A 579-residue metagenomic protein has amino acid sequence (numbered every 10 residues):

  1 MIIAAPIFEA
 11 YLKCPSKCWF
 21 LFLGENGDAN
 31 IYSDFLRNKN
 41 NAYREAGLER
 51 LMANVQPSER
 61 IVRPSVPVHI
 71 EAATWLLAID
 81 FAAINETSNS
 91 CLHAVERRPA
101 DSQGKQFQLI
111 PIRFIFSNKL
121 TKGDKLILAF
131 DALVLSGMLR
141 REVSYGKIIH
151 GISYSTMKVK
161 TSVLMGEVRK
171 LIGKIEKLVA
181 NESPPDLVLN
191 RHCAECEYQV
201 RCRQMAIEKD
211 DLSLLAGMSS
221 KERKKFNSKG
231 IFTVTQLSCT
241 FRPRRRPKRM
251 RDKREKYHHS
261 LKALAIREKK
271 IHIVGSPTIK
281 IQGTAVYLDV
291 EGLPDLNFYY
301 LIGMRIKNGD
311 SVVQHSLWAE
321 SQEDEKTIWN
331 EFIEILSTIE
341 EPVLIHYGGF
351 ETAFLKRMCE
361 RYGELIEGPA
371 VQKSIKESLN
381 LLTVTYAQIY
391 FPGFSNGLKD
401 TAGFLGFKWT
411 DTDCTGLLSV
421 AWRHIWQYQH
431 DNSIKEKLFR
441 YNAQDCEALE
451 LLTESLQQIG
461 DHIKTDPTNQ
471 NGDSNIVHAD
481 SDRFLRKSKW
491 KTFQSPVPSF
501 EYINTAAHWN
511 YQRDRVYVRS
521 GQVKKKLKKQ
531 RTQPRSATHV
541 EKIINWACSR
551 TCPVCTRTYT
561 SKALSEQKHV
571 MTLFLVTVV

Functional and structural regions predicted by a protein language model:
M1-G104: Metal-dependent nuclease catalytic cores that hydrolyze phosphodiester bonds in DNA/RNA, characterized by
K13, F22-E25, A29-Q56, N469-K568: Accessory interdomain/linker segments of ATP-dependent helicases and helicase-like nucleic-acid enzymes that mediate
R63-N85, N89-H93, R98-A100, K105-V179 (+1 more regions): Conserved DEDDh/DEDDy metal-dependent 3′-5′ exonuclease domain
K147-K209, K229, T401-N471: Acidic, Mg2+-coordinating catalytic module of metal-dependent nucleases/exonucleases that use a two-metal-ion mechanism
N190-C193, Q199, P534, S549 (+1 more regions): Residues immediately within or flanking Cys/His clusters that coordinate Zn2+ in small zinc-binding modules
R223-N297, Q314, E334: Long, highly charged low-complexity segments
K269-E291, D295-L301, E364, Q530-I543 (+1 more regions): Flexible, glycine/threonine-enriched loop-and-boundary segments that flank and lead into catalytic domains of large
